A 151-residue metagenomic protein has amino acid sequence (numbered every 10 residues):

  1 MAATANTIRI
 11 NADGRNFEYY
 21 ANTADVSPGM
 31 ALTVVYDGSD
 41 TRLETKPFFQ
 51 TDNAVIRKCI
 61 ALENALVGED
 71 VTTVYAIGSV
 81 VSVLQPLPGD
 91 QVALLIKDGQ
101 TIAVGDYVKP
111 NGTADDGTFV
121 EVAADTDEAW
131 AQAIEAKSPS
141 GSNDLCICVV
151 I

Functional and structural regions predicted by a protein language model:
M1-I151: Glycine-anchored, exposed beta-strand/edge motif detector
